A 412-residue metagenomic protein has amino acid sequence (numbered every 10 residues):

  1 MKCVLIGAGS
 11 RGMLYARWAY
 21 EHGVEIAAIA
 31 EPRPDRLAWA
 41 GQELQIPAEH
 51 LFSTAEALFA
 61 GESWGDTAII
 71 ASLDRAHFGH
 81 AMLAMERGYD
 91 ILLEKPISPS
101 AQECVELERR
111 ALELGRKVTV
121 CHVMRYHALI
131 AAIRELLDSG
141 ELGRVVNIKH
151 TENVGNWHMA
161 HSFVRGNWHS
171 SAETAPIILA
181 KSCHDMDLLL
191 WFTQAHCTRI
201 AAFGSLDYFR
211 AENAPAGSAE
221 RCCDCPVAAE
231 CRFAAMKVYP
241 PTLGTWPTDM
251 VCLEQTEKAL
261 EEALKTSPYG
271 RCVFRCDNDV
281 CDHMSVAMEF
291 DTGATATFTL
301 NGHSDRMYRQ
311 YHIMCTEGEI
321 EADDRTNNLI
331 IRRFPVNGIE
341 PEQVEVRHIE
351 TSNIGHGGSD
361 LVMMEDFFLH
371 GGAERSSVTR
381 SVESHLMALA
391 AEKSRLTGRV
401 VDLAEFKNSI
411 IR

Functional and structural regions predicted by a protein language model:
M1-I46: N-terminal Rossmann-like dinucleotide-binding module
G9, I46-R110: Beta-loop-alpha module in the N-terminal Rossmann-like domain of NAD(P)-dependent dehydrogenases, especially those
H22, L44, V280-R412: C-terminal helical cap and adjacent loop that interface with cofactors, partners, or active-site loops
A28, D66-T67, N147: Short, Asp-centered acidic motifs that coordinate Mg2+ and/or phosphate in catalytic or ligand-binding sites
L93, V118-V120, A322: Hydrophobic residues in well-ordered beta-strands that form the structural core
E106-V123, G143-H150: Rossmann-fold dehydrogenase core element
M124-R271, G398: Predominantly a Rossmann-like dinucleotide-binding segment in NAD(P)-dependent oxidoreductases
